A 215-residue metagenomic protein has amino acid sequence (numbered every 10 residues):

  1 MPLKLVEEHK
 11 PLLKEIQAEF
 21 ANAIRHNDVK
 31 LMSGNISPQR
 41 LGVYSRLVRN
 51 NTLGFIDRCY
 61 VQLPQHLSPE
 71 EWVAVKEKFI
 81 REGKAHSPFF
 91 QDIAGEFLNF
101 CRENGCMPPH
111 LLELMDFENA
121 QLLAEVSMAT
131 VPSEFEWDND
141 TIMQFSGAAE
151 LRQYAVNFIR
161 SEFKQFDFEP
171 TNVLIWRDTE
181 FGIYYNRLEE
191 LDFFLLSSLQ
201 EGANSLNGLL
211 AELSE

Functional and structural regions predicted by a protein language model:
M1-S127: N-terminal, charged low-complexity regulatory/assembly segments
R81-F194: Hydrophobic packing positions characteristic of elongated beta-solenoid/beta-helix-type spike/fiber shafts
S197-E201: Short, locally clustered residues in the helix-turn-helix/winged-helix DNA-binding domain
G202-S214: Short acidic, hydrophobic short linear motifs in intrinsically disordered regions
